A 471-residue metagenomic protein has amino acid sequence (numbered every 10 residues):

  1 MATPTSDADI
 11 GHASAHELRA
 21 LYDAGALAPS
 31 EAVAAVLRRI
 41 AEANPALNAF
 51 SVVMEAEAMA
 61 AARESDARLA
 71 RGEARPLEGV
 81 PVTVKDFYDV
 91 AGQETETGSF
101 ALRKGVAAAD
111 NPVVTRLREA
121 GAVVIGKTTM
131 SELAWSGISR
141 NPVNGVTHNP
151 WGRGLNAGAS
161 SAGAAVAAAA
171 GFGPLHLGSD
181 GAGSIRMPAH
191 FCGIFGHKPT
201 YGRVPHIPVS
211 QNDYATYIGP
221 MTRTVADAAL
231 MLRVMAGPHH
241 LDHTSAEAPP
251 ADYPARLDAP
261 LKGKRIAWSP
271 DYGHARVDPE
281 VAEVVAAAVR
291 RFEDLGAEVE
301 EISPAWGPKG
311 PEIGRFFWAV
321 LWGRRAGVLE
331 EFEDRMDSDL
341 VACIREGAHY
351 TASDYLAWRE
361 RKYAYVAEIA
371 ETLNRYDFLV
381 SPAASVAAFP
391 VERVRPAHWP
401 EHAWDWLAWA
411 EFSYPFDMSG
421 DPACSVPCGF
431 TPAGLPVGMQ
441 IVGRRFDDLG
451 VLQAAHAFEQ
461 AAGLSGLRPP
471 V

Functional and structural regions predicted by a protein language model:
M1-M59, D294, D354, L467-V471: An N-terminal boundary/leader segment
S6, L77-T97, A255-S269, W318-A370 (+2 more regions): Short helix-loop capping/hinge segments that flank enzyme active sites or metal/cofactor-binding pockets
A26-A34, I40-L102: N-terminal, positively charged, Ser/Thr/Ala/Gly-biased leader segments that form transit/presequence-like amphipathic
A26-A34, R63, D252, P279-S303 (+2 more regions): Acyltransferase
V36, A58, A228, I266 (+4 more regions): Residue-level signal for inorganic ion chemistry
E42, T115, E119, A169-H274 (+4 more regions): Structural helix-boundary/capping segments
E78-I218, D271, A383-E401, C424 (+1 more regions): Short glycine/serine-rich loop/turn segments
F100, T244-S245, E312-I313, L356-A357 (+1 more regions): Short, surface-exposed loop/helix-turn segments at secondary-structure junctions that function as lids/hinges flanking
